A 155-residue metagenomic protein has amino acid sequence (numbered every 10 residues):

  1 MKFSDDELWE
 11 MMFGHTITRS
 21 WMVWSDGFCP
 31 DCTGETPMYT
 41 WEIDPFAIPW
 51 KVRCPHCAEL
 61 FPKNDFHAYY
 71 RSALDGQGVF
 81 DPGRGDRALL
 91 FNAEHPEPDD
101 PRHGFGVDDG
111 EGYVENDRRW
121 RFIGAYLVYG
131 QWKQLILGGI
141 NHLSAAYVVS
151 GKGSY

Functional and structural regions predicted by a protein language model:
M1-Y155: Extracellular glycan-targeting catalytic surfaces
